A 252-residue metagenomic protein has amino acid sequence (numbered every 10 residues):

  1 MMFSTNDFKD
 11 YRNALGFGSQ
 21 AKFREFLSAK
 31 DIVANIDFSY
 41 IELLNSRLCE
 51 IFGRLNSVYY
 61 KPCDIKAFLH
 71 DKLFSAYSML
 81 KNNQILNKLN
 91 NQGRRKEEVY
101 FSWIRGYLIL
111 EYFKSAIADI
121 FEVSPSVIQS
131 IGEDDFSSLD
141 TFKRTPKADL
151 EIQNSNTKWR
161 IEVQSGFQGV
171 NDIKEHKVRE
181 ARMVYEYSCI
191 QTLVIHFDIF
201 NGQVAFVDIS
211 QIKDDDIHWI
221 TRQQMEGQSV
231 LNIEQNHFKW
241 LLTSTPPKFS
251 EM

Functional and structural regions predicted by a protein language model:
M1-Q92, K96: Nuclease-adjacent, charged terminal/linker segments that flank catalytic cores
N87-A116: Solvent-exposed, charged helical/coil patches that constitute nucleic-acid or partner-interaction surfaces
V99-W103, K114-R144, D149-E151: A short acidic/basic microdomain associated with nuclease active sites
E111-I120, E180, V184: Amphipathic alpha-helical segments that form well-ordered structural scaffolds and often line/cohere around active
A148-F167: Conserved catalytic cores of phosphodiester-cleaving nucleases, focusing on short active-site segments
Q164-S188: Mg2+/Mn2+-dependent nuclease catalytic core
Y185-K213: Nucleic-acid nuclease catalytic cores
L193, S210-M252: Charged, structured surface patches that assemble and position nucleic-acid processing machinery
